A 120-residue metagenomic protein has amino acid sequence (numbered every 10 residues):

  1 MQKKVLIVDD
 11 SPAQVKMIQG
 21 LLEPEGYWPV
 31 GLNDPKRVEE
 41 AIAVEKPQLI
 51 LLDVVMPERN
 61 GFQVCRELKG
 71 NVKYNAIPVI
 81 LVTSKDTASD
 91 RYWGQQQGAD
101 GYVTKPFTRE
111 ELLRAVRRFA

Functional and structural regions predicted by a protein language model:
K16-P24: Charged docking surfaces used in two-component/phosphorelay signaling
G26-D34, A41: Short hydrophobic/Thr-rich beta-strand motif most characteristic of the beta2 strand and flanking loop of CheY-like
E45-L51: Active-site beta3 strand of CheY-like receiver
M56: Receiver (REC) domain active-site loop signature in two-component systems and cognate sites in sensor histidine kinases
F107-V116: C-terminal output helix
